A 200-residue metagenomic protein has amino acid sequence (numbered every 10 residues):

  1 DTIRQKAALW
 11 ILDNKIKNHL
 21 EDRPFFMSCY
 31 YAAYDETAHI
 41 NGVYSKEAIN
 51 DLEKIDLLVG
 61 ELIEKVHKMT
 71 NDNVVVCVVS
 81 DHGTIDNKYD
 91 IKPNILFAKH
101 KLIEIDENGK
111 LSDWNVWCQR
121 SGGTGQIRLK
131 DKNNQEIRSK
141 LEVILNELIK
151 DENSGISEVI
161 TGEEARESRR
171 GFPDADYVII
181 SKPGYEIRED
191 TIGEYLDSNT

Functional and structural regions predicted by a protein language model:
D1-G42, K140-V143, I149-K150, R188: His/Asp/Glu-rich, glycine-adjacent segments that coordinate divalent cations and/or stabilize oxyanion chemistry on
Q5-L12, L52-I63: Short, hydrophobic/amphipathic alpha-helical packing segments that form internal helix faces or helix-helix interfaces
I11-C29, D56, K99-S112, S198-T200: Phosphate-binding glycine-rich loops and adjacent basic patches that engage nucleotide phosphates, nucleic-acid
D35, D56, D81: Acidic active-site catalytic centers that drive phospho-/nucleotidyl reactions and related ester hydrolyses
I40-D56: Active-site-proximal segments of metal-dependent phosphoesterases and phosphodiesterases across multiple
E61-N199: Secreted, luminal/periplasmic, and some membrane-associated catalytic domains that remodel anionic oxygen-ester
